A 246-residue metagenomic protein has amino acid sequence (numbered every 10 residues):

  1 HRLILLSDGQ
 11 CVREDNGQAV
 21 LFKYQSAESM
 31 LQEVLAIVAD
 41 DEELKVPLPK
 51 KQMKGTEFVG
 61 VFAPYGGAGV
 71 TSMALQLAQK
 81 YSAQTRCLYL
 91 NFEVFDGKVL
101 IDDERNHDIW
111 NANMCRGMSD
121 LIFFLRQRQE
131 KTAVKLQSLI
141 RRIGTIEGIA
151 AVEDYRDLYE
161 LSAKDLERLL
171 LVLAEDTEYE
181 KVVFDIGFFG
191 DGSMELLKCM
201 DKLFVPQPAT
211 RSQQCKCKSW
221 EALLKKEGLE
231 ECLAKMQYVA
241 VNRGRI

Functional and structural regions predicted by a protein language model:
H1, Q10-V12, G66-G69, E153-L161 (+2 more regions): Short acidic, S/G/P-rich loop/turn micro-motifs used as interaction or catalytic elements
H1, R13-D15, M53-K54, R141-I143 (+2 more regions): Flexible, charged surface loops at secondary-structure boundaries
H1-S7, G60-F62, L90, A150-A151 (+3 more regions): Conserved beta-strand segments of the P-loop GTPase G domain that flank and frequently precede/overlap
R2-F58: Extreme N-terminal, non-catalytic leader segments that precede Walker-type/kinase nucleotide-binding cores
Q10-E14, G97-V99, S212-Q214, R245-I246: Short, charged/polar "capping" segments at the starts of alpha-helices and the immediately preceding loops
Q32-E33, D40, R168-I246: Conserved catalytic-core segment of NTP-binding enzymes
G55-V94, L100-I101: Walker A/P-loop phosphate-binding motif and the immediately C-terminal alpha-helix
F92-E175: P-loop/Walker-type NTP enzyme "switch/lid" segment
